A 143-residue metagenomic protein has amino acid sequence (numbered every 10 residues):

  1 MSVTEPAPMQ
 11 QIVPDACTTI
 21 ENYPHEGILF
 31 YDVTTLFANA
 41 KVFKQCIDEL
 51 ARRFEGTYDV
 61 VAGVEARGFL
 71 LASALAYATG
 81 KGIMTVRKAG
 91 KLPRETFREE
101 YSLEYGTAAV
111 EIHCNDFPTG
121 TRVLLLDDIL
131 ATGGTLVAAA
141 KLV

Functional and structural regions predicted by a protein language model:
M1-V143: PRPP-associated nucleotide enzymes
